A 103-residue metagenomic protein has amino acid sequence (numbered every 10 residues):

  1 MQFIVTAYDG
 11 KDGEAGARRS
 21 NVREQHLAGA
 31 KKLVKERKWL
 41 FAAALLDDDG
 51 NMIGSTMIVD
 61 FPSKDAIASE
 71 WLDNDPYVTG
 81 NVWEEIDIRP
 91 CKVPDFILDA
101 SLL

Functional and structural regions predicted by a protein language model:
M1-L103: Conserved, structured core segments of small domains
